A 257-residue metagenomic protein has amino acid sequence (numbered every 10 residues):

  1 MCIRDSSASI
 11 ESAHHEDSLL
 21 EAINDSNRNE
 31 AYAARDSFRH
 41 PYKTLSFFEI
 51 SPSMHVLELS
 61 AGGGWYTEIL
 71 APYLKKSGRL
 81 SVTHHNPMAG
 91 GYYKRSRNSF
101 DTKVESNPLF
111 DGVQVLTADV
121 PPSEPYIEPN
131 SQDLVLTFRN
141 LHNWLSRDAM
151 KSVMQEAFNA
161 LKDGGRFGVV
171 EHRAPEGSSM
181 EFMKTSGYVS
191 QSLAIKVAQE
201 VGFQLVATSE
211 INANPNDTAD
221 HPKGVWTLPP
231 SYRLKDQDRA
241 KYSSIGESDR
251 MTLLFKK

Functional and structural regions predicted by a protein language model:
M1-S6: Conserved small/polar residues in nucleotide/adenosyl-binding loops
D17-P52: Class I SAM-dependent methyltransferase Rossmann-like catalytic core, especially the SAM/SAH-binding loop
P52-G62: Conserved class I S-adenosyl-L-methionine
A71, M150-D163: A short glycine-rich, Lys/Arg-flanked "PGG" loop and its adjoining helix->strand segment in the class I
S81, G164-H172: Conserved beta-strand signature within the Rossmann-like core of class I S-adenosyl-L-methionine
P121, N143-E156: A short, conserved alpha-helix within the catalytic core of class I
E124-V135: A short acidic, Gly/Pro-enriched loop at the edge of an enzyme's catalytic core that lines a small-molecule cofactor
T218-K257: Core SAM-dependent methyltransferase catalytic element
